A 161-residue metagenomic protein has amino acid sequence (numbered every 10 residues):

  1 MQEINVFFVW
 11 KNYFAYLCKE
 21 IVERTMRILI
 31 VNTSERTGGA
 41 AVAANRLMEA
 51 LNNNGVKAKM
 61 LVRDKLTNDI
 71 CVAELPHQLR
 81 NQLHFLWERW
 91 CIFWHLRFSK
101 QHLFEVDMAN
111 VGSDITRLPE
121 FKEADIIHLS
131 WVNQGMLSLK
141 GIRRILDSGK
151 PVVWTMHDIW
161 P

Functional and structural regions predicted by a protein language model:
E23-P76, K122, D147-P151: N-terminal subdomain of nucleotide-sugar transferases
E35-R36, K65-T67, V132-G135, D158-P161: Short, solvent-exposed loop/turn segments at secondary-structure junctions
A43, S138-I145: A short acidic, amphipathic alpha-helical/loop segment
N53-I126: A conserved catalytic-core segment of Leloir-type glycosyltransferases
T116-L137, P151-H157: Short N-terminal targeting/anchoring amphipathic segment
